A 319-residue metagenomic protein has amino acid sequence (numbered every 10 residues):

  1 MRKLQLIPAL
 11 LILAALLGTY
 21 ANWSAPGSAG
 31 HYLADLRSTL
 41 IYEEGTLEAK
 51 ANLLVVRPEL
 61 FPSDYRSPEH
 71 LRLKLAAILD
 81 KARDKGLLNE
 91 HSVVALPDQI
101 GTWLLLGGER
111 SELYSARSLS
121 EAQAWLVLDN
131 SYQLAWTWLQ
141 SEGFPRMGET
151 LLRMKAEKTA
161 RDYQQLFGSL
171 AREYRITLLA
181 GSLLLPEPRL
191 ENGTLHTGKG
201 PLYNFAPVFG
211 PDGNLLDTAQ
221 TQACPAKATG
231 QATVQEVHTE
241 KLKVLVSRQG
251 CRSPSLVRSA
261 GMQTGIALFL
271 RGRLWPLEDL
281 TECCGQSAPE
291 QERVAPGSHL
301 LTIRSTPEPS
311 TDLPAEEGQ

Functional and structural regions predicted by a protein language model:
R2-T39, Q235, L256-Q319: C-terminal beta-strand edge segments of enzyme domains
Y32-Y65: Short beta-strand segments enriched in small/hydrophobic residues
P58-P62, I100-W103, L184-P188, A223-P225 (+2 more regions): Solvent-exposed loop/turn segments at secondary-structure junctions within structured extracellular/periplasmic domains
P68-L71, R273: Eukaryotic scaffold repeat domains enriched in small/polar residues
K74-R83, R252-R258: Short, well-ordered amphipathic alpha-helical segments that serve as non-catalytic structural scaffolds within diverse
K81-P207: Cys-nucleophile CN-hydrolase/nitrilase-fold catalytic domain and related Cys-dependent amidase chemistry that acts on
S92-A95, L215-R273: Active-site beta-loop-alpha substructure in enzyme catalytic cores, prototypically the cysteine-centered nucleophile
G101, G193, G198-T218, P276-G297: Short, glycine-anchored, charge-dense loop/turn motifs used at functional sites
